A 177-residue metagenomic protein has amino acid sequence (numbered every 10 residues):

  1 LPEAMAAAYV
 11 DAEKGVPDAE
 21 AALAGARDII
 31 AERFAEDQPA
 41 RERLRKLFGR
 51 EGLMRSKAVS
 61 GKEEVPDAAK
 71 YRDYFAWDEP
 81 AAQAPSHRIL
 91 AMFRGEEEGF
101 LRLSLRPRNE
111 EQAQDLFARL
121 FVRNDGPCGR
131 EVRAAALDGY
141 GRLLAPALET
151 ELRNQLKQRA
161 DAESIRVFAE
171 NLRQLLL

Functional and structural regions predicted by a protein language model:
L1-L176: Duplex nucleic acid-engaging cores and interfaces of nucleic-acid transaction enzymes
